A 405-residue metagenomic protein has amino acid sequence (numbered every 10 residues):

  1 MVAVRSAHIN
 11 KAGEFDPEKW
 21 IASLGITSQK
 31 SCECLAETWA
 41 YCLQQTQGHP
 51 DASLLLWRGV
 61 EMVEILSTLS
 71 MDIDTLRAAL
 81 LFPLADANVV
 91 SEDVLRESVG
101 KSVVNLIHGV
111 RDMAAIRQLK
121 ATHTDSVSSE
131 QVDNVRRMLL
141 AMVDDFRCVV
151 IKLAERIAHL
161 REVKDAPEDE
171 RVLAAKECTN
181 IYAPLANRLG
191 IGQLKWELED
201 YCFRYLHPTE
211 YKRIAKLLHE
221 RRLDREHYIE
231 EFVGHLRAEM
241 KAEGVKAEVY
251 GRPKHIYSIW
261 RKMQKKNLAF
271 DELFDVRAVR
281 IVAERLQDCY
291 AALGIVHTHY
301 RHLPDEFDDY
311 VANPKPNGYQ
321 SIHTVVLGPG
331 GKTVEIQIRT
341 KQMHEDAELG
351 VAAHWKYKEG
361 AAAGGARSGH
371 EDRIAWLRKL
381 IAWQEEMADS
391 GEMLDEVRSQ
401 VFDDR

Functional and structural regions predicted by a protein language model:
V2-T27, E37-T38, Q44-P50, L56-R58 (+7 more regions): Nucleic-acid processing machinery
A52, D93, E97, D125: Short gly/ser-rich anion-binding loops that grip negatively charged ligand groups
L80-A115, V172, I191: Hydrophobic or amphipathic alpha-helical targeting/insertion segments
